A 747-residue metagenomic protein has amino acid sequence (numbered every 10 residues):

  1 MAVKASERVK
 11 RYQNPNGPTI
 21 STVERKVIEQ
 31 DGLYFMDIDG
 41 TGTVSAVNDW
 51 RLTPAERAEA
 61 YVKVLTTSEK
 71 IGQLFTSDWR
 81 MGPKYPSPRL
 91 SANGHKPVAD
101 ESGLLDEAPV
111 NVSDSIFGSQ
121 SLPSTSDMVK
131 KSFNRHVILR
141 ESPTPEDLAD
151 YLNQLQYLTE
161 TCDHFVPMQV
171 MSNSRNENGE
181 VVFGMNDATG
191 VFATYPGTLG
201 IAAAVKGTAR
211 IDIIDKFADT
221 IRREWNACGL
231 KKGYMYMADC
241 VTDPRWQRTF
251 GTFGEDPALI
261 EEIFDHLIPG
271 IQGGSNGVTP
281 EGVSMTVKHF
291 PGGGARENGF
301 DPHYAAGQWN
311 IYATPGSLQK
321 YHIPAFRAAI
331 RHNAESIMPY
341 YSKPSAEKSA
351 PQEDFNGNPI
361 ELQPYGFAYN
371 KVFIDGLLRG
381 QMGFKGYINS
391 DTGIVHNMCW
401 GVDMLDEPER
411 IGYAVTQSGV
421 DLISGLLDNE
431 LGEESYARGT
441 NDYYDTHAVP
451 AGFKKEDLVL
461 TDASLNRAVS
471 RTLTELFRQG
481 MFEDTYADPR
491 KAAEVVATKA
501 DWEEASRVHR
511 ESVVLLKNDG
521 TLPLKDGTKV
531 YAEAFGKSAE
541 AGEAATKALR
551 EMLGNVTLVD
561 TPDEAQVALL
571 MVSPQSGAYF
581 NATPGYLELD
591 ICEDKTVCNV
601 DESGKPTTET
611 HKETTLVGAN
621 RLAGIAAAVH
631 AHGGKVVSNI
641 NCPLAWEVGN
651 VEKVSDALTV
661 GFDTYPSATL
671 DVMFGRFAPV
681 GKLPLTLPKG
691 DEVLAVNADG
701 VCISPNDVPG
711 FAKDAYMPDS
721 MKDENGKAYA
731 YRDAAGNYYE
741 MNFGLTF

Functional and structural regions predicted by a protein language model:
M1-A203, D212-D215, I221, N226 (+3 more regions): N-terminal hydrophobic targeting/anchoring segments and the immediately downstream early-domain regions of hydrolases
M1-G32, I38, A92-L122, Y157 (+10 more regions): C-terminal non-catalytic regions of proteins with extracellular/luminal or membrane-system context
V62-K70, F75-P83, Q156-T161, R222-L230 (+11 more regions): Sec-exported extracytoplasmic/periplasmic mature domains
F75-S77, R135-L139, M168-S174, K232-M235 (+5 more regions): Hydrophobic faces of well-ordered beta-strands that scaffold small-molecule active sites in alpha/beta enzyme cores
V137-S142, D187-I213, P244-I263, F300-K320 (+6 more regions): Glycine-rich tight-turn/loop motif centered on a GG-T
Q154-H164, E255-T446, P450-R471: Second-shell residues forming the walls of enzyme active-site clefts
S172, M237-R248, P489: Short, conserved phosphate-binding/catalytic loop or strand-edge motifs used in phosphoryl-/nucleotidyl-transfer
D462-V514: Helix-enriched interaction subdomains in cytosolic or periplasmic regions, typified by TIR/SEFIR signaling/NADase cores
